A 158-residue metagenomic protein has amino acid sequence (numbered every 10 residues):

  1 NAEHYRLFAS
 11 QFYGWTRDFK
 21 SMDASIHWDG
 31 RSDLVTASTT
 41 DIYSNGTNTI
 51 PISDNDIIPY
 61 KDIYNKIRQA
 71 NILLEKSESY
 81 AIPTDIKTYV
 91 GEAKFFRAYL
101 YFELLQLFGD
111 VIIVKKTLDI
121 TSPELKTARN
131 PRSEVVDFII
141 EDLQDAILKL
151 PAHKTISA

Functional and structural regions predicted by a protein language model:
A2-S32: Hydrophobic alpha-helical membrane-insertion signals
R6-L7, Q11-T16, T40-F108, E124-D137 (+1 more regions): Conserved, well-structured interaction surfaces
K20-A24, L104-I113: Proline-centered turn/helix-capping motifs that create local helix->coil transitions or kinks
M22-S38, V114-K116, P123, P151-A158: Short, surface-exposed recognition loops and adjoining beta-strand edges that mediate ligand/DNA contacts, enriched
